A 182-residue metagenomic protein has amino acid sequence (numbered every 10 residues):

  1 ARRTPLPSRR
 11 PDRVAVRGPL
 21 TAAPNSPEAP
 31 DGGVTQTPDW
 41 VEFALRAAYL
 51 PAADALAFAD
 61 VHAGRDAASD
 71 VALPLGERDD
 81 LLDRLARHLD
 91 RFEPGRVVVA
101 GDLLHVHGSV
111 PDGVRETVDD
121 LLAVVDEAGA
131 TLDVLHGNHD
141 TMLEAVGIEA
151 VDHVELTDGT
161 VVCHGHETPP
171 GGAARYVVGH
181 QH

Functional and structural regions predicted by a protein language model:
R2-V14: Extreme N-terminal basic, low-complexity initiation segments that serve as generic localization/processing leaders
R9-R10, N25, G108, E144 (+1 more regions): Residue-level recognition of conserved structural "scaffold" positions that shape functional pockets and channels
V16-D54: Zn-dependent metallo-beta-lactamase
T37-A48, D79-D80, T157-T168: Short, motif-level signal for alpha-helix interfacial/capping segments enriched in acidic residues and aromatics/proline
A52, L56-V61, R65-G159: Core catalytic region of metal-dependent phosphoesterases/phosphodiesterases, especially metallo-beta-lactamase-like
M142-H182: A contiguous pocket-lining binding segment that forms or flanks enzyme active sites
